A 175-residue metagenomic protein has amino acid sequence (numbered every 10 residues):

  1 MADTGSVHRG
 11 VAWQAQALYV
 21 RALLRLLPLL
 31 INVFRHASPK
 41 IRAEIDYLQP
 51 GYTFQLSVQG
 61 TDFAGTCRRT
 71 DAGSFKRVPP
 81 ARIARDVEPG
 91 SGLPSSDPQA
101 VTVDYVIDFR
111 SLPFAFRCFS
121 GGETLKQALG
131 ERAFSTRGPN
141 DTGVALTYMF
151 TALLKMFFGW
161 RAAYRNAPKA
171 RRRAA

Functional and structural regions predicted by a protein language model:
M1-A175: Feature captures hydrophobic
